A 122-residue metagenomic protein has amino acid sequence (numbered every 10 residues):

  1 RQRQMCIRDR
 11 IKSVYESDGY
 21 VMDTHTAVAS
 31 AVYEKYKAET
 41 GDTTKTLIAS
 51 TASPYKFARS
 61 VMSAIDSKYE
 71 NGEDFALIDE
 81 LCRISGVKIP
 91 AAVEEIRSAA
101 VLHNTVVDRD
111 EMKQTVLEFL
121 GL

Functional and structural regions predicted by a protein language model:
Q2-I7: Short, small-residue-biased leader/transition segments that mark boundaries at the very start of proteins
R10, H25, F57, D74-L77 (+1 more regions): Alpha-helical structural motif
R10, V14, S60, A64 (+1 more regions): Residues that form generic nucleotide/phosphate-binding pockets
I11-A29, K35: Generic long, charged, amphipathic alpha-helical segments
G19-M22, L47-T51, L102, V106: Hydrophobic alpha-helical scaffolding
T24-V28, A52, K56, V107-E111: Conserved active-site and cofactor/substrate-binding residues in soluble primary-metabolism enzymes
A31-S98: Catalytic phosphate/nucleotide-handling subdomain of diverse soluble enzymes
A91-L122: Structural signal for terminal/edge beta-strands and the immediately following C-terminal loop/tail that closes
